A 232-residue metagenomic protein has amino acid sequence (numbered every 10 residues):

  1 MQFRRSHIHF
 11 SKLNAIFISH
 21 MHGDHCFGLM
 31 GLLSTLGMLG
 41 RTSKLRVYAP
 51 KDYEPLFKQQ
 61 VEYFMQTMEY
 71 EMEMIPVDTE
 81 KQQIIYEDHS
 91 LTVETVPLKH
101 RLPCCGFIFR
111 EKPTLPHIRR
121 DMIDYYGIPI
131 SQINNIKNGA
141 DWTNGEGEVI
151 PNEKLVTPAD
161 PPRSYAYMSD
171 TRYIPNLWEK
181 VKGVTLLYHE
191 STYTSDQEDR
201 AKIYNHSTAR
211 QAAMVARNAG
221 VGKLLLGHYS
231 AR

Functional and structural regions predicted by a protein language model:
M1-Y48, P76-D78: Active-site metal-binding motif and surrounding structural segment of the metallo-beta-lactamase
Q2, G28, L56-F57, N176: Phosphate- and divalent-cation-binding pockets in alpha/beta enzyme and binding domains that engage nucleotide-derived
G23-D24, Y173, A231: Short active-site segment of divalent metal-dependent hydrolases/proteases that encodes the spacing between
L45-D52, K223-L225: Short internal beta-strands
R46, E71-E73, T92: Conserved beta-strand segments of alpha/beta enzyme cores
F64-D78: A glycine-rich helix N-cap at a beta->alpha junction
D78-L226: Metal-dependent phosphodiesterase/nuclease catalytic metal-binding core
L226, S230-R232: A conserved acidic, glycine/proline-rich C-terminal tail/linker
